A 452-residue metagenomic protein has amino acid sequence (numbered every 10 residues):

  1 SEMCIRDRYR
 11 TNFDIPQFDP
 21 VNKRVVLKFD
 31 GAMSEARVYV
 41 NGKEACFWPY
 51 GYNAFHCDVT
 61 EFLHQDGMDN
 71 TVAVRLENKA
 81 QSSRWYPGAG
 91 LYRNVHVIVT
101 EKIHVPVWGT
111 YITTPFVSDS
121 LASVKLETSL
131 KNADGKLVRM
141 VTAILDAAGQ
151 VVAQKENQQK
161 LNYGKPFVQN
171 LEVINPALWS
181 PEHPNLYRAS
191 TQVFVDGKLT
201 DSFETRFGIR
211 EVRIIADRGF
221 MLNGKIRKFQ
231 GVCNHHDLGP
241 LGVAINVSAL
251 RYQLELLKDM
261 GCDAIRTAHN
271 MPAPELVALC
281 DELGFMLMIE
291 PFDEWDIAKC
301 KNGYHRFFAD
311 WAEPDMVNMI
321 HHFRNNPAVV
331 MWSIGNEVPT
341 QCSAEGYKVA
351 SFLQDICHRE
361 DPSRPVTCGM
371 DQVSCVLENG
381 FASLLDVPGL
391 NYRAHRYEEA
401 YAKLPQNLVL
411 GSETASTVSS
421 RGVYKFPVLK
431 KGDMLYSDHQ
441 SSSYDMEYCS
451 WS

Functional and structural regions predicted by a protein language model:
S1, R6-Y111, N132-D134, A148-Q150 (+2 more regions): Accessory beta-strand-rich segments of carbohydrate-active enzymes
V40, L121-Q159, F167-Q169, A189-T191: Beta-strand-rich binding/interaction modules
Y52-F62, A80, W85, F194 (+5 more regions): Active-site mouth of glycoside hydrolases
C57-L63, Q169-P184: Signal that preferentially marks extracellular ectodomain short beta-strand elements of beta-sandwich modules
A73-R75, R188-Q192: Extracellular recognition modules
Y92-N94, T200-R213, G224: Short beta-strand elements
I98, Q158-K160, R206-R210: Short beta-strand edge segments in extracellular beta-sheet folds
T114-A122: Short, solvent-exposed loop/linker segments at the N-terminal edge of repeated beta-sheet extracellular domains
